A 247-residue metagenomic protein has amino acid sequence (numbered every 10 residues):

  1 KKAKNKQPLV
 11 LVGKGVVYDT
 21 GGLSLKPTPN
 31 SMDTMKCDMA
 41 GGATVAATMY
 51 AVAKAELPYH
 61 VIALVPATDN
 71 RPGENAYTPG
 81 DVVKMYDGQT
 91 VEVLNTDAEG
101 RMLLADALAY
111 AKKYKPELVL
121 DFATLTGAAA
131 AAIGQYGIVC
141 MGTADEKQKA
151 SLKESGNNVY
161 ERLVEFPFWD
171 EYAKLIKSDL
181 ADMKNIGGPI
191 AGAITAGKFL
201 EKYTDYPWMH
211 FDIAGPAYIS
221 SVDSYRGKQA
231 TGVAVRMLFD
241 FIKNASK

Functional and structural regions predicted by a protein language model:
K1-K247: A generic structural signal for tightly packed, nonpolar segments enriched in small/aliphatic residues
